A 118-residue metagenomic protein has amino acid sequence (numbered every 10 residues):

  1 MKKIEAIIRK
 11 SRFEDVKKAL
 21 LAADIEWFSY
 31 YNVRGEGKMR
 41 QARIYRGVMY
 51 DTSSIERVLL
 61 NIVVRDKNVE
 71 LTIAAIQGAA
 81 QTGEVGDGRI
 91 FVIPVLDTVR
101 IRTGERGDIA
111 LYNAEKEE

Functional and structural regions predicted by a protein language model:
M1-E118: Positively charged, small/polar-rich N-terminal and surface patches that mediate targeting and assembly and bind
